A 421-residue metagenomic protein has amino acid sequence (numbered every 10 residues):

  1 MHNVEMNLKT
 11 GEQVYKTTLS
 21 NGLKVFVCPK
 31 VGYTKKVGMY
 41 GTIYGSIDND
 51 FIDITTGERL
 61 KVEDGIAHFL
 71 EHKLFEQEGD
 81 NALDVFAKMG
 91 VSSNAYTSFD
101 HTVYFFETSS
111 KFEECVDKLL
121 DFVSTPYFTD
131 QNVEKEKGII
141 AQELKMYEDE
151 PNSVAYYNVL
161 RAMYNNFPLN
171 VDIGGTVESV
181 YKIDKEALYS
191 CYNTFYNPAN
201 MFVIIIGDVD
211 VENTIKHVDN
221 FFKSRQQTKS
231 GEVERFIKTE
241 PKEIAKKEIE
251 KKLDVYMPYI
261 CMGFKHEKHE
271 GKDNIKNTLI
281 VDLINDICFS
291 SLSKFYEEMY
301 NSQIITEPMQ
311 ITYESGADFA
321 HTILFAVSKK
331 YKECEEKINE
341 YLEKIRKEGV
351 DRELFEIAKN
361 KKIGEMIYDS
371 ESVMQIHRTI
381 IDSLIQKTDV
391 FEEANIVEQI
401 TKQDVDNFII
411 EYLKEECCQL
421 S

Functional and structural regions predicted by a protein language model:
M1-N81, Y189-Y192, Y196-E298, C417-S421: His/Glu-rich zincin catalytic helix
Q77, N81-V233, G271, K276 (+3 more regions): Charge-rich, well-structured scaffold segments of protease-associated domains
